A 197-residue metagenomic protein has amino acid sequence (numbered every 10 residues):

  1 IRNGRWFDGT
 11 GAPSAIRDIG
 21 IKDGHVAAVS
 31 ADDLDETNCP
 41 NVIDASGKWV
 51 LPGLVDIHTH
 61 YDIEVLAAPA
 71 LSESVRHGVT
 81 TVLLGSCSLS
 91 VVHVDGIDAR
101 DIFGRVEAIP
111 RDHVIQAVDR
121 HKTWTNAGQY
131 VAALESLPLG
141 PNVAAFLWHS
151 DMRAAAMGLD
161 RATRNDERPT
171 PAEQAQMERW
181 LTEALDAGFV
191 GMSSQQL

Functional and structural regions predicted by a protein language model:
I1, N41-I43, L83, A144: Hydrophobic/aromatic beta-strand patches that form the interior of the parallel beta-sheet core in alpha/beta enzyme
G4, G24, G47, H58 (+3 more regions): Divalent metal-coordination and catalytic microenvironments
W6-G53, A68: Histidine-rich, glycine-flanked metal-binding segment
F7, G85, Q195: Conserved residues at the C-terminal ends of beta-strands
A31, C87-L89, L197: Short, ordered loop/turn segments at secondary-structure junctions
P52, M192-Q196: Short beta-strands and strand-loop turn motifs
G53-D62: Metallo-beta-lactamase
A67-R179, E183, A187-V190: Divalent-metal coordination cores built from histidine and acidic residues
